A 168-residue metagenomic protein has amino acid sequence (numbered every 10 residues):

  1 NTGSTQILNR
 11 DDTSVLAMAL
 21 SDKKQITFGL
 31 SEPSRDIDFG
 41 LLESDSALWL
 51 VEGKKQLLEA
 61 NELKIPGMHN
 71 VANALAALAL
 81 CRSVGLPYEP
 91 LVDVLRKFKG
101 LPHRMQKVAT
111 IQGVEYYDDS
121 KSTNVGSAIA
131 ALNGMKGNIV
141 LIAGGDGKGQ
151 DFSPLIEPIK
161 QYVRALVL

Functional and structural regions predicted by a protein language model:
N1, L16-E62, L101-R104, V108: Extended acidic/charged loop-beta regions that coordinate divalent cations and stabilize anionic phosphate/carboxylate
N1-T2, L20, K136, K160: Short conserved AdoMet
T5-L8, E89-L91: Acidic/polar loop patches that form or flank catalytic/metal-binding clefts of enzymes that bind anionic ligands
Q6-R10, G29, I142-A143, Y162-L168: Short internal beta-strands
L8-M18: A short, active-site helix/loop in glycosyltransferases that binds the activated sugar's phosphate group
D11, S31, G53-K54, S83-G85: Short loop segments at secondary-structure junctions
D12-S14, E32-P33, G147-K148: Conserved nucleotide-binding/hydrolysis micro-motifs of P-loop NTPases
L58-R164: Nucleotide phosphate-binding/pyrophosphate-handling subdomain across enzymes that bind or process nucleotide phosphates
